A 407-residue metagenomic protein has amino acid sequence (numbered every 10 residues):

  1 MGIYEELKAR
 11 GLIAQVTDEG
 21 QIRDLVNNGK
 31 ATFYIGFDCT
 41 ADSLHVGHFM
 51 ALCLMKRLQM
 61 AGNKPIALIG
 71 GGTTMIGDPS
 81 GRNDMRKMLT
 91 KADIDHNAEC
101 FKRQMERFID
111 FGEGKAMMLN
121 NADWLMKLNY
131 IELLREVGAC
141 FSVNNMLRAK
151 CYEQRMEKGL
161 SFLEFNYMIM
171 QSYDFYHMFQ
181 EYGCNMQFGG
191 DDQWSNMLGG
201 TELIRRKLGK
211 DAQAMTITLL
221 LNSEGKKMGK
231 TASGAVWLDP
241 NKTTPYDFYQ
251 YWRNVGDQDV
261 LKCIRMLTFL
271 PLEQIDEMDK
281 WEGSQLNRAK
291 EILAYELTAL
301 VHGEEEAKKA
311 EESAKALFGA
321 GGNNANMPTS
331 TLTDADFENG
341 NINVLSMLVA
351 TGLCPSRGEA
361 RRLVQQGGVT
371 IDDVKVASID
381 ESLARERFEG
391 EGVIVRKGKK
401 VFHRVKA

Functional and structural regions predicted by a protein language model:
M1-F33: Positively charged, low-complexity intrinsically disordered leader regions
R10, T90-K91, N97-T216, N222: Divalent-metal (Mg2+/Mn2+/Ca2+)-assisted nucleotide/phosphate chemistry catalytic cores
Q21-P79, Q187-W194: N-terminal catalytic cores of NTP/NDP-binding nucleotidyl/phosphoryl-transfer enzymes
A51-L58, M178, N196-I204, L297 (+1 more regions): Buried hydrophobic packing segments
L68-G70, L119-N121, I217, L332: Conserved beta-strand termini and adjacent loop/short-helix elements that scaffold enzyme active sites in alpha/beta
G77-G81, L128-L134, K226-A232: Short acidic, glycine/serine/threonine-rich loops at helix termini
P79-D95: A charged helix-plus-loop insertion that forms the helical arch/lid used to bind and gate nucleic-acid substrates
I204-A407: Conserved nucleotide- and phosphate/pyrophosphate-binding catalytic cores in adenylate/nucleotidyl-handling enzymes
